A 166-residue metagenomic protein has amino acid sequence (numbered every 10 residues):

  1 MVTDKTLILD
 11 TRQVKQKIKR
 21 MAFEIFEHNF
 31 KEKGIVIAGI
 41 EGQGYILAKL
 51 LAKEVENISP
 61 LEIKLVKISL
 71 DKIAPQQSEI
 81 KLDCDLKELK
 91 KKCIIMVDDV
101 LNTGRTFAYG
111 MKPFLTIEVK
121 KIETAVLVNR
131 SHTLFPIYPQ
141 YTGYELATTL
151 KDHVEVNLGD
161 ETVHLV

Functional and structural regions predicted by a protein language model:
M1-K33: Active-site-facing substrate-recognition patch
I18, K53-C93, R105-A108, L134: Short, glycine/charge-rich flexible loops or terminal/linker lids adjacent to PRPP-binding catalytic cores
F23, E27, K49, K53 (+3 more regions): Short, well-ordered alpha-helices that flank and scaffold nucleotide-derived cofactor binding pockets
G34, E62-K64, C93, K121-T124: Residues at the starts of beta-strands that form the adenosine-phosphate
V36-G39, I95-V97: Short glycine-rich or small-residue beta-strand-to-loop segments that form or flank ligand, phosphate, metal/Fe-S
I40-L47: Glycine-rich phosphate-binding loops at beta-strand->alpha-helix junctions
K92-F114, V119-K121: Internal catalytic or translocation cores that form aromatic/hydrophobic pockets or channels for amphipathic metabolites
K112-V166: PRPP-dependent phosphoribosyltransferase catalytic core
